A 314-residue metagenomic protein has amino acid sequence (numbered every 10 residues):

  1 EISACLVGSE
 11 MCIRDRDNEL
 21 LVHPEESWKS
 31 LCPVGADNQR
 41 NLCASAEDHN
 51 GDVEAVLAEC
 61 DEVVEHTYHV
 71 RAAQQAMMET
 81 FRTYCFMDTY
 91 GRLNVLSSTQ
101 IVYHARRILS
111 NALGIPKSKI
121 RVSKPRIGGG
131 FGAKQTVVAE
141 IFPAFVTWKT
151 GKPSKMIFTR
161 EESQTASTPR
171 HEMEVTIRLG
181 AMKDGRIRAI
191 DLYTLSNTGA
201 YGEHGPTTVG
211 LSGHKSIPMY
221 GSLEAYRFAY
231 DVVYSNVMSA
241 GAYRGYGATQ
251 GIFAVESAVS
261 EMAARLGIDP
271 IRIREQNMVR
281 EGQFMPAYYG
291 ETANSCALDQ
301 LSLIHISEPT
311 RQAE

Functional and structural regions predicted by a protein language model:
E1-I2: Short, well-ordered junction/capping motifs at the entry into regular secondary structure
V7-E10, R14-S307, R311: Structural alpha/beta core scaffold segments of enzyme domains
